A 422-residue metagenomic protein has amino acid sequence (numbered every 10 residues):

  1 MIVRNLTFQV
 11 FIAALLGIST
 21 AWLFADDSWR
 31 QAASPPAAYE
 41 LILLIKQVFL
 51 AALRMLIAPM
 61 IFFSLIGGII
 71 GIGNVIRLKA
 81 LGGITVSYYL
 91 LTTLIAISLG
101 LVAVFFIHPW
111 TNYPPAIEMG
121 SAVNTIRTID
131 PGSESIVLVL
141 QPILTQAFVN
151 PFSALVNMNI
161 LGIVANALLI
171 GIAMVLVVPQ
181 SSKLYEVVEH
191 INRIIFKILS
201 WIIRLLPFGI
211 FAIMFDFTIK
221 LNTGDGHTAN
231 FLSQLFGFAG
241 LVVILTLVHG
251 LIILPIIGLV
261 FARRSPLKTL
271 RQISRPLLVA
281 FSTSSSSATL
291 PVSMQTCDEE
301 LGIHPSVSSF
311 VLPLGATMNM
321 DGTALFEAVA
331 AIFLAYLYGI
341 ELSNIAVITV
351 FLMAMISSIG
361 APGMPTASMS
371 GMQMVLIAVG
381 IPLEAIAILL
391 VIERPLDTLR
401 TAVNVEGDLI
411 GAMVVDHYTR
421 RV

Functional and structural regions predicted by a protein language model:
I2-V3, T7, F11, I18-W22 (+3 more regions): Signature of multi-pass transmembrane helix bundles
L15, G82-A96, I191-R193, L235-I252 (+4 more regions): Small-residue-enriched core segments of transmembrane alpha-helices in multipass membrane transport and channel
S34-L41, K79, V187, H227-F236 (+3 more regions): Membrane-water interface of transmembrane alpha-helices in multipass transporters/channels
E40-A51, A80, Q146, S153 (+5 more regions): Short amphipathic alpha-helical coupling elements at transmembrane boundaries
R54-M55, P109, M158-G162, S200-I203 (+6 more regions): Membrane-interfacial loop-to-helix junctions in multi-pass transporters
I57-I61, G209, S285-S293, V307 (+3 more regions): Transmembrane helix boundary and interhelical junction motifs in multipass membrane proteins
R275-S358, A412, T419-V422: Helix-loop-helix junctions within the multi-pass membrane cores of secondary transporters/permeases
A328-V422: Transmembrane alpha-helical segments and their short flanking loops that form helix-hairpins/helix-helix interfaces
